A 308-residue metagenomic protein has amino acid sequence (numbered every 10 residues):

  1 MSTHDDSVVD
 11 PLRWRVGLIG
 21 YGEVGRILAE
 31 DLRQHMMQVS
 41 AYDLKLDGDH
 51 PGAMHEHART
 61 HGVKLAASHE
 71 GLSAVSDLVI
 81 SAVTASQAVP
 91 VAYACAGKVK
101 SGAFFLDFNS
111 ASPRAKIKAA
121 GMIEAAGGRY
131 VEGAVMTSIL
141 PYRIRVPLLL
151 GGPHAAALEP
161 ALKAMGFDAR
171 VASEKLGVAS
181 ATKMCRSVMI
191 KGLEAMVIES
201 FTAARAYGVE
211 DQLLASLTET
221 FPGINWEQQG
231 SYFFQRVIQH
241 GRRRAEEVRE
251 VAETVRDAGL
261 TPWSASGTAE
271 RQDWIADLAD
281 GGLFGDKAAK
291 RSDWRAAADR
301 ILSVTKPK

Functional and structural regions predicted by a protein language model:
S2-A74, G102: NAD(P)+-binding Rossmann beta1-loop-alpha1 motif at the extreme N-terminus of oxidoreductases
T3-V8, V255, I275-K308: NAD(P)-dependent dehydrogenase/reductase Rossmann-like domain
Q38, K64, F104, R129 (+1 more regions): Conserved beta-strand segments of alpha/beta enzyme cores
H69-Y130: Rossmann-fold NAD(P) dinucleotide-binding segment
A111-K191: Rossmann-fold dinucleotide-binding core
T182-K290: Helical "substrate-binding/catalytic lid" subdomain of Rossmann-like NAD(P)-dependent dehydrogenases/reductases
